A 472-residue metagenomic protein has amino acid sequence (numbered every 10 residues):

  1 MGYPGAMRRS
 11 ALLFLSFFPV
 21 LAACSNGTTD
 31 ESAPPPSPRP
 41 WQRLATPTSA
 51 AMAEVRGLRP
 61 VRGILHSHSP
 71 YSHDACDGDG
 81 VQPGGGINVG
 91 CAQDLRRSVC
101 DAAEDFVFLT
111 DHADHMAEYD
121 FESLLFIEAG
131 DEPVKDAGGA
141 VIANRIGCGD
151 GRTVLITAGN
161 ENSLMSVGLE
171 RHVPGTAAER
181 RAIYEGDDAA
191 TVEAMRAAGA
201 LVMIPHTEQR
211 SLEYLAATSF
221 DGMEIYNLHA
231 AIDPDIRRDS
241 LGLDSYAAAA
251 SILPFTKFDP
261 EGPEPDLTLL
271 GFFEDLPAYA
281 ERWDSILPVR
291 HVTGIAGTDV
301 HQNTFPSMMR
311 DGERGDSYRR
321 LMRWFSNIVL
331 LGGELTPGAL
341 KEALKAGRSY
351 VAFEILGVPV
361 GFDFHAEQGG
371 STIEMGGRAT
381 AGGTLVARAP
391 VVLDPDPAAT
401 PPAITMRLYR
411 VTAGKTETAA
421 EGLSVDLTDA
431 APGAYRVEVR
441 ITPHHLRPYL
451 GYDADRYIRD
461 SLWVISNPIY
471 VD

Functional and structural regions predicted by a protein language model:
R8-L15: Sec-dependent signal peptide recognition, specifically the positively charged N-region followed immediately by
L21-A23: C-terminal motif of bacterial Sec signal peptides marking the signal peptidase cleavage site
S25-T28: Bacterial signal peptide processing site
D30-P60, I64, H68, S72 (+2 more regions): C-terminal functional module detector
P38-A248, P260, E264, F273-E281 (+4 more regions): A metal-dependent hydrolase metal-coordination microenvironment
S251-F255: Acidic/polar low-complexity surface segments
